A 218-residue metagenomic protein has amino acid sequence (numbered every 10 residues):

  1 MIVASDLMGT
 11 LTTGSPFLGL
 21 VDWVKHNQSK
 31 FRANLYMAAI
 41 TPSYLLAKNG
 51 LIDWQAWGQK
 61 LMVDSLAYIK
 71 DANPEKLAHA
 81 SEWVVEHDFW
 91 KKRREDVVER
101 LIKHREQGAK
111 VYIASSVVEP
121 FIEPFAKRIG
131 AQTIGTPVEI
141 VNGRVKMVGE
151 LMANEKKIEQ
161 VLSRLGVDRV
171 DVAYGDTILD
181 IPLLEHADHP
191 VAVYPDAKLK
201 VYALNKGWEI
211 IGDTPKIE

Functional and structural regions predicted by a protein language model:
M1-G50: Active-site neighborhood of HAD-like aspartate-dependent phosphohydrolases
I2, H79, E86-E218: C-terminal cap/substrate-recognition subdomain and adjoining C-terminal extension of metal-dependent phosphatase-like
D6, D64, T133: Residue-level signal for pocket-adjacent positions within structured domains
M8, N49, D53, S65-I69 (+2 more regions): A general boundary/transition motif marking the beginning of the first structured unit of a protein
G14, D71, E155-I158: Electropositive phosphate-/nucleotide-binding environments in soluble metabolic enzymes
N27-K30, S43, L51-A56, P74-K76 (+4 more regions): Conserved alpha/beta cores of soluble small-molecule-handling proteins
A47-V63, L77, G135-P137: N-terminal-biased segments
G58-D96: Metal-dependent phosphoesterase signature
